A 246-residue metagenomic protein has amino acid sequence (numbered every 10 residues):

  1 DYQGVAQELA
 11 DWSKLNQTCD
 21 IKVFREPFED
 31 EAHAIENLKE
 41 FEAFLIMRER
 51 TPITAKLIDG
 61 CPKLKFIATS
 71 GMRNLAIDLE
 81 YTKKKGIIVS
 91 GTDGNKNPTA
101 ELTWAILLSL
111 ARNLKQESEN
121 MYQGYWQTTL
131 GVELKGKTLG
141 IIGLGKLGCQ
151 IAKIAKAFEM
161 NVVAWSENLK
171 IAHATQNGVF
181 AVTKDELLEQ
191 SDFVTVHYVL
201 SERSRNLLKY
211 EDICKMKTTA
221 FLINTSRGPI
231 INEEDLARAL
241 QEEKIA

Functional and structural regions predicted by a protein language model:
D1-S90, K209: An N-terminal-biased, well-structured beta-alpha scaffold segment characteristic of Rossmann-like dinucleotide-binding
K22, V163, P229: Conserved beta-strand positions in the Rossmann-like core of class I SAM-dependent methyltransferases
E26-F28, S70-N74, D93-N97, N168 (+2 more regions): Short, acidic/turn-prone active-site loops that include or flank metal/cofactor- and phosphate-binding residues
K39, P52-A55, N168-A246: Rossmann-like adenosine-cofactor binding region
C61-F66, K85-I87, M160, T218-A220 (+1 more regions): A short helix->loop->beta-strand "cap" motif at the edges of active sites that frequently abuts
L64, K135-T138, Y210, T219: Phosphate-coordination loops involved in phosphoryl transfer and adenosine-cofactor binding
K84-I87, G91-T138, K146, Q150-K153 (+2 more regions): Phosphate-binding beta-alpha-beta segment of Rossmann-like dinucleotide-binding domains, i.e., the NAD(P)
